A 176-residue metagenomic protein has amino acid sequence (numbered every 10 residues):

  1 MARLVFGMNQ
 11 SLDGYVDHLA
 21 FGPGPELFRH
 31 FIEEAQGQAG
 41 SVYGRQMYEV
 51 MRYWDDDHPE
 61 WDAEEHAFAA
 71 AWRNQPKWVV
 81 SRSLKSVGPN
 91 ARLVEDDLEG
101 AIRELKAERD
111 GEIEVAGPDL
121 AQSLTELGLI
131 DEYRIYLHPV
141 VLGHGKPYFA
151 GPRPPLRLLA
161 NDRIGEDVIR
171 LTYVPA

Functional and structural regions predicted by a protein language model:
M1-A176: Enzymes that bind and transform nitrogen-containing heteroaromatic metabolites
